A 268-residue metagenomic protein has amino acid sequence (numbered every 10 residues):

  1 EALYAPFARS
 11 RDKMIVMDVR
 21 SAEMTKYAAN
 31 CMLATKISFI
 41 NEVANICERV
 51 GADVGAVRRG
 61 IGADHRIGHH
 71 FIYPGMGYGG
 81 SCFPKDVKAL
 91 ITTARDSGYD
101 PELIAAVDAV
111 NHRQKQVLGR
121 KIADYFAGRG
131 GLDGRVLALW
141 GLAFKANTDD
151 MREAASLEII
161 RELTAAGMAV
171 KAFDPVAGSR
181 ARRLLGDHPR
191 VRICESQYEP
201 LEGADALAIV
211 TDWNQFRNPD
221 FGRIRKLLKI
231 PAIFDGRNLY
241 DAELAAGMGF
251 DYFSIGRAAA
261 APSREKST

Functional and structural regions predicted by a protein language model:
E1-T268: Structural/interface elements that position substrates and couple domains in central-metabolism enzymes
